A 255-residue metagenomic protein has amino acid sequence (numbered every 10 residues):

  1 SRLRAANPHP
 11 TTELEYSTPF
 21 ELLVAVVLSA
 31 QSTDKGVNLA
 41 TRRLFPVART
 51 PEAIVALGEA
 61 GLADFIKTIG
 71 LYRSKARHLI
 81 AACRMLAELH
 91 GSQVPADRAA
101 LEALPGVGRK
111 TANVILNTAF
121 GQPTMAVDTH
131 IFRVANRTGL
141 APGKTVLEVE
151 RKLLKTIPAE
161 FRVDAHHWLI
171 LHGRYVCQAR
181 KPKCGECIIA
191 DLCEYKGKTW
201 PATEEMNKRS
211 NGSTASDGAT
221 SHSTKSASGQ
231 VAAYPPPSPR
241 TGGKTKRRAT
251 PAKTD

Functional and structural regions predicted by a protein language model:
S1-N207, P235-A249: Catalytic cores of DNA base-excision repair glycosylases
K208-A252: Intrinsically disordered, low-complexity terminal tails and inter-domain linkers enriched for S/T/G/P/D/E
